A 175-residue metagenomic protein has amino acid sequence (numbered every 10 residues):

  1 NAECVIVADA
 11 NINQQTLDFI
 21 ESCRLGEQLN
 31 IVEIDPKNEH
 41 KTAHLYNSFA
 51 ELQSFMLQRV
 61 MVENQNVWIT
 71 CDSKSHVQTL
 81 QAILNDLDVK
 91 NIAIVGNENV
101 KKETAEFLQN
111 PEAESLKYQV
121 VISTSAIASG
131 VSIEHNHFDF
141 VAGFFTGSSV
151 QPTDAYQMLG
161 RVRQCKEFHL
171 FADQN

Functional and structural regions predicted by a protein language model:
N1-I20, G147, Q174: Conserved helicase ATPase motor motifs in RecA-like P-loop NTPase domains
N11-V60: Interdomain hinge/linker at the junction between the two RecA-like core domains of SF2 helicases
I12-T16, Q58-L84: Conserved strand-helix element at the start of the C-terminal RecA-like helicase core
E27-I34, L87-E103: Conserved RecA-like helicase motor-core motifs
C71-S75, I92-E106, T124-I127: Conserved helicase motor
E98, Q109-S115, K166, L170-N175: Long, low-complexity intrinsically disordered regions enriched in Ser/Thr/Pro/Gly
S115-G130: Conserved two-lobed SF2 helicase motor
V141-E167: Conserved SF2 helicase motif VI
